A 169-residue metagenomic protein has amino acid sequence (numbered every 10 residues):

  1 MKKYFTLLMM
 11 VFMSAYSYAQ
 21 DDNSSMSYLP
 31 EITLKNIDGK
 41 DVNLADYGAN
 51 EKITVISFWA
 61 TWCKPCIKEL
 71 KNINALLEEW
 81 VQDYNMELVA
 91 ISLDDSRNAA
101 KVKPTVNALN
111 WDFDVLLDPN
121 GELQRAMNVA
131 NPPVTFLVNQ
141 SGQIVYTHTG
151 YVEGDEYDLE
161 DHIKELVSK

Functional and structural regions predicted by a protein language model:
M1-K35, Y146-H148, Y157-D158, K169: N-terminal targeting signals for export/organelle localization
T33-I53: A short beta-strand-turn-helix
E51-T54, W59-W62, N131: Short pre-active-site segment immediately N-terminal to redox-active cysteine/selenocysteine motifs in thiol-based
V55-I56, L88, T135: Hydrophobic beta-strand anchors of alpha/beta hydrolase catalytic cores
C63-I67: Short, thiol/selenol-centered motifs that function as redox-active sites or metal-ligating centers
K68-L109, N120-A126: Structural microenvironment flanking redox-active thiols in thiol-disulfide oxidoreductases
T105-W111, P119-K164: Thiol/disulfide oxidoreductase modules built on the thioredoxin-like
